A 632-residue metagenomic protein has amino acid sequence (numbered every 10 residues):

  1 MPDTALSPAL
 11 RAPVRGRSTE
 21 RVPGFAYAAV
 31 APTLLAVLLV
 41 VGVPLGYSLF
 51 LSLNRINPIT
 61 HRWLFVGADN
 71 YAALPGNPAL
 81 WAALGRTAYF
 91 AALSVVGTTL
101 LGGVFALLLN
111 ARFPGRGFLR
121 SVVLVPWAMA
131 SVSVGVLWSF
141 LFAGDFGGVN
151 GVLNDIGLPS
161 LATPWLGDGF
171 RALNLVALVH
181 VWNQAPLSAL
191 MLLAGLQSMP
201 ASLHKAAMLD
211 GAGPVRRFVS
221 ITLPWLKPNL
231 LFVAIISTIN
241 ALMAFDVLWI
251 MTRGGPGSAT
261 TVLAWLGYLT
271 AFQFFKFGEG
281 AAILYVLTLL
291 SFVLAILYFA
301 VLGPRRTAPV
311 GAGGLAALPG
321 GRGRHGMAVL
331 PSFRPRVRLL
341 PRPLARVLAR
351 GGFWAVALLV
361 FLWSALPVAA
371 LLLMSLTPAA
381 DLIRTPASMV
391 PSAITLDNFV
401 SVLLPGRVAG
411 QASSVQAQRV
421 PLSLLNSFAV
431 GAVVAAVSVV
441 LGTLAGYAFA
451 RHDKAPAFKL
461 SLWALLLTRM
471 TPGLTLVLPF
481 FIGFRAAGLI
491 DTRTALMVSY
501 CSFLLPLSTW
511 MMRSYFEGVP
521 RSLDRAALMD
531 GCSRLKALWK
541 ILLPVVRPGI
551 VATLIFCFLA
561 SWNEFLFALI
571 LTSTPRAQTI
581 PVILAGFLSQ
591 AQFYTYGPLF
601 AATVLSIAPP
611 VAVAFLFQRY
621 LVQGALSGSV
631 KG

Functional and structural regions predicted by a protein language model:
M1-R21, V329-P343: Short, Lys/Arg-rich, polar N-terminal cytosolic tail immediately upstream of the first transmembrane signal-anchor
T4, P8, R15, P23 (+4 more regions): Feature targets compositionally biased, intrinsically disordered low-complexity regions with long contiguous runs
S7, R11, P159, A316-P319 (+3 more regions): Compositionally biased amphipathic helical and low-complexity segments enriched in hydrophobic
A12, E20, W63, A316-R322 (+1 more regions): Compositionally biased, low-complexity repeat tracts
V22-G311, F353-G632: A structural signal for multi-pass alpha-helical bundles of membrane permease subunits that mediate small-molecule
A300, V337, L344-A355: Alpha-helical hydrophobic membrane-insertion segments
V301-P335: Cytosolic-side transmembrane-helix boundaries in multi-pass membrane proteins
